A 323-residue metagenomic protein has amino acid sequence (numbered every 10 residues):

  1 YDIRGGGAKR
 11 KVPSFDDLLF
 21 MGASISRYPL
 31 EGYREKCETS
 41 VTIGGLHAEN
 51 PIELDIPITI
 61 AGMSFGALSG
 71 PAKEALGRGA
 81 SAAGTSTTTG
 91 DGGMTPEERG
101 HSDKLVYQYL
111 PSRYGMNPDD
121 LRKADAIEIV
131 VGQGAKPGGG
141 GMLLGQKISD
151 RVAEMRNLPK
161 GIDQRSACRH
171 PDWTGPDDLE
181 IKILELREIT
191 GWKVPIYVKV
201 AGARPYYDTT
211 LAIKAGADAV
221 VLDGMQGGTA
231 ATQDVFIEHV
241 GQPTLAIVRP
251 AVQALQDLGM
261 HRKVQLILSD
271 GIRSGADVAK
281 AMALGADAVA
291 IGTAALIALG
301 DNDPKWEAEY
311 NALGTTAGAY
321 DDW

Functional and structural regions predicted by a protein language model:
Y1-I58, G62, A67-S81, T85-S86 (+4 more regions): Conserved, well-structured core domains of diverse proteins
N50-L54, V152-K160, D223: Flexible hinge/switch segments at interdomain interfaces of large molecular machines
G62-F65, P111-R113, Q133, V200-R204 (+2 more regions): Short, flexible loop/turn elements at secondary-structure junctions
T88-T89, Q108, E128-V130, V221 (+1 more regions): Conserved beta-strand positions in the central sheet of alpha/beta enzyme cores
K123, E128-V130, A135-L158, G285 (+2 more regions): Mobile "lid/hinge" segments at catalytic clefts and subdomain interfaces of large enzymes
Q133-P137, L158, I162-L179: Active-site beta->alpha loop and helix N-cap motifs at the rims of alpha/beta catalytic domains
H170-W323: Glycine-rich phosphate/ribose-binding loops and adjacent secondary-structure elements that form binding surfaces
